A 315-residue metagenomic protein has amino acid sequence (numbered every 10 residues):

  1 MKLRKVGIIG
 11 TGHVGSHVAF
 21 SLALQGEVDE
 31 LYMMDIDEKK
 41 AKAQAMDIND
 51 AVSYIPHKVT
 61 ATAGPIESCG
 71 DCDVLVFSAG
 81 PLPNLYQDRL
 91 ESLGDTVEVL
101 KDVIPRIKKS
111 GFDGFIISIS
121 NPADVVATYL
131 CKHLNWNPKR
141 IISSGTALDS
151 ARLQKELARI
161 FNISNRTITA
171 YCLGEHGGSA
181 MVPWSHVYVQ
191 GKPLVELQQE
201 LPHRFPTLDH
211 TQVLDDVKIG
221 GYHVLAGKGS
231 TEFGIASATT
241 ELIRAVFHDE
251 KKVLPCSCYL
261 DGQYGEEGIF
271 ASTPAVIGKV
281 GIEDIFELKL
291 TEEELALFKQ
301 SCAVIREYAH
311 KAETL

Functional and structural regions predicted by a protein language model:
T11-G12: Glycine-rich Rossmann-fold phosphate-binding loop(s) that bind the pyrophosphate of adenine dinucleotide cofactors
G15-S16: N-terminal Rossmann-fold NAD(P) dinucleotide-binding loop
L22: Aromatic pocket-lining residues of Rossmann-like dinucleotide-binding sites
I36-C72, R306-T314: Conserved N-terminal Rossmann-fold NAD(P) cofactor-binding segment
Y54-F115: Rossmann-like NAD(P)-binding element
R89-K155: Rossmann-like NAD(P)(H) cofactor-binding subdomain of soluble oxidoreductases
L134-R140, D149-E292, A296-L315: C-terminal substrate-binding/catalytic lobe of Rossmann-fold NAD(P)-dependent dehydrogenases
